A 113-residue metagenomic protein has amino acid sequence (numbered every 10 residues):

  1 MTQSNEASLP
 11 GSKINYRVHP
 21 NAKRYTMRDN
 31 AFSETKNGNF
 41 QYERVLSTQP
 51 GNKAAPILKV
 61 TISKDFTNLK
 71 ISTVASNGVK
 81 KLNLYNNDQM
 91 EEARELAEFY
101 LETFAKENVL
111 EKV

Functional and structural regions predicted by a protein language model:
M1-N30, V113: Terminal, regulation- and interaction-focused segments at domain boundaries
T2, A7, R17, T35 (+2 more regions): Amphipathic, alpha-helical segments enriched in basic
E6-P10, E43, A54, S76 (+2 more regions): A near-ubiquitous, low-amplitude feature marking generic local secondary-structure context
S8, R24, F32-E34, N77 (+2 more regions): Alpha-helical protein-protein interaction elements
Y16-R17, N21-N68: Ser/Thr-rich, low-complexity intrinsically disordered terminal regions
T61-V113: C-terminal basic regulatory modules in eukaryotic proteins
